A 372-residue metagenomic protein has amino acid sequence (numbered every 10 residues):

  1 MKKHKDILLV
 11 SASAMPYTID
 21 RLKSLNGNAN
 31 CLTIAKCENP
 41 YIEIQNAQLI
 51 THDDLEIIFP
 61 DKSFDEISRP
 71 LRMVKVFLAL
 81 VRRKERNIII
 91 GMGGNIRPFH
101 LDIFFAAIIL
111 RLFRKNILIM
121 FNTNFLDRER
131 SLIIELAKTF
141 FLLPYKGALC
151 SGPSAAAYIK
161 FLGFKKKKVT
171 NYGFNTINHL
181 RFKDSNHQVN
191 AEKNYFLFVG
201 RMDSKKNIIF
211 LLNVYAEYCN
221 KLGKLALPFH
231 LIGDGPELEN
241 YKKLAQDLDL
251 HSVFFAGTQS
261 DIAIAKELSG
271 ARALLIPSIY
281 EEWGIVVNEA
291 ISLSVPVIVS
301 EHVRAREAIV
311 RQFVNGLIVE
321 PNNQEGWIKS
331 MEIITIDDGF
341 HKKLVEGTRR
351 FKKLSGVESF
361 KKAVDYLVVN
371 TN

Functional and structural regions predicted by a protein language model:
L143-D184, N190-A191: Donor nucleotide-sugar binding/catalytic pocket of nucleotide-sugar-dependent glycosyltransferases
Q188-E217, H230: Conserved donor-binding/catalytic core segment of Leloir-type glycosyltransferases
E239-Q259: Nucleotide-activated donor-binding/catalytic signature segment of Leloir-type glycosyltransferases, i.e., the conserved
T258-Q259, K266-A271: Short alpha-helical donor nucleotide-sugar binding micro-motif in glycosyltransferases
I279: Aromatic "clamp/platform" in nucleotide-sugar-dependent glycosyltransferases that forms part of the donor/acceptor
P296-S300, V310: Short hydrophobic beta-strand element within catalytic cores of glycosyltransferases and related nucleotide-activated
Q312-F313, L317-Q324, M331-D338: Conserved acidic donor-binding segment of nucleotide-sugar-dependent glycosyltransferases
G326, G339-V369: A charged, aromatic-enriched C-terminal amphipathic alpha-helix characteristic of glycosyltransferases across folds
